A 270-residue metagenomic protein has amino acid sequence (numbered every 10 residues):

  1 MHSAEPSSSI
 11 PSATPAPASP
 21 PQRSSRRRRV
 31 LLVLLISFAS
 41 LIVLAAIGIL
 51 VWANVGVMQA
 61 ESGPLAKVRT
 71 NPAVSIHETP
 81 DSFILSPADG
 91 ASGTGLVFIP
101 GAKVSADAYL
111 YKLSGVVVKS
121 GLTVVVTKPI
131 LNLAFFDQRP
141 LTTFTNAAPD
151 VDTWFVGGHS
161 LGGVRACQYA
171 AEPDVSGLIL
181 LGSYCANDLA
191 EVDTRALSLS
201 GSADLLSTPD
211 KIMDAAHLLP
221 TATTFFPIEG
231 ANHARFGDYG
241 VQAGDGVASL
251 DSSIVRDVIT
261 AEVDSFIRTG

Functional and structural regions predicted by a protein language model:
V33-W52: Hydrophobic membrane-insertion alpha-helices, especially the h-region of bacterial N-terminal signal peptides
S92-A102: Short beta-strand element of the alpha/beta-hydrolase
K112, S207-L218: Short alpha-helix in the alpha/beta-hydrolase fold that links the catalytic acid
L113-A134: Conserved alpha/beta-hydrolase
G157-A166: Gly/Ala-rich beta-loop-alpha elbow adjacent to hydrolase catalytic centers
V192, S198-S200, D204: Short beta-strand/loop motif that positions the catalytic acidic residue of the alpha/beta-hydrolase fold
D214-G270: C-terminal catalytic-base region of ester-bond hydrolases, centering on the histidine of the charge-relay
